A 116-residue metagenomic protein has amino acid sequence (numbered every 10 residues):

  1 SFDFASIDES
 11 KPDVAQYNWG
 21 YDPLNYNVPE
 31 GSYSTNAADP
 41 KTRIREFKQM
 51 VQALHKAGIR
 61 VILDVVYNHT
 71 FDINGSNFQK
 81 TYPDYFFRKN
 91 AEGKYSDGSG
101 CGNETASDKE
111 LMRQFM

Functional and structural regions predicted by a protein language model:
S1-M116: Substrate-binding/active-site clefts of carbohydrate-active enzymes
